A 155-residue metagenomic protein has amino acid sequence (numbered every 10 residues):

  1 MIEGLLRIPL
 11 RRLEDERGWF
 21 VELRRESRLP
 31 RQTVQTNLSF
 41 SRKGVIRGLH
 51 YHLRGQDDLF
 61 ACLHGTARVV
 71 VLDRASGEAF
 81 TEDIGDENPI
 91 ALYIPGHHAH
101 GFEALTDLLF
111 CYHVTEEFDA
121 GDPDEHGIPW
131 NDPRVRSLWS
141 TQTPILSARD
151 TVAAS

Functional and structural regions predicted by a protein language model:
M1-I90, L109-S155: Non-catalytic, conserved peripheral segments adjacent to functional cores
D86-T106: Conserved SET/PR-domain catalytic core that frames the SAM/AdoMet-binding pocket
